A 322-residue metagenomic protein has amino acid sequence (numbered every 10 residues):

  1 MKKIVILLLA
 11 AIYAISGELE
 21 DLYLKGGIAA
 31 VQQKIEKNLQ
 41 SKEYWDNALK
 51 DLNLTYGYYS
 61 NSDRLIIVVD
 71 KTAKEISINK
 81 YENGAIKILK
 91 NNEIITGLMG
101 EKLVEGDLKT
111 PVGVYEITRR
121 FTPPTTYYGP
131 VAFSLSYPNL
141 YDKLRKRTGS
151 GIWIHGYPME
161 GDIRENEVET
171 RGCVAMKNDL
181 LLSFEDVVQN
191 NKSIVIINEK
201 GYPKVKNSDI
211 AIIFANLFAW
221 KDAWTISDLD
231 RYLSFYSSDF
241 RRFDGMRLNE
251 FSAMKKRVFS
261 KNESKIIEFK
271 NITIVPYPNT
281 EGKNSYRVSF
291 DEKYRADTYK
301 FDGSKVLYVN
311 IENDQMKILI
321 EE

Functional and structural regions predicted by a protein language model:
I4-Y13: Sec-dependent N-terminal signal peptides
S16-Y127, A132-I152, Y157-G172, D179-E322: N-terminal pre-domains immediately preceding structured catalytic cores
